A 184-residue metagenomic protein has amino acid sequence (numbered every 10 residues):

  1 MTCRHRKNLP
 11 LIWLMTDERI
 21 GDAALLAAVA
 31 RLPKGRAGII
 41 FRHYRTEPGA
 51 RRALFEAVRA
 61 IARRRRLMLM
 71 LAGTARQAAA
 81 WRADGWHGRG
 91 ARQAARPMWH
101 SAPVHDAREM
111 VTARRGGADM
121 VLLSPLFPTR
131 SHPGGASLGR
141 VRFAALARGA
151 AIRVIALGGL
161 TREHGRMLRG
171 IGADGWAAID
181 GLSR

Functional and structural regions predicted by a protein language model:
M1-W86, A91-P97: N-terminal positively charged helical leader segments and presequences
R4, E18, A23, T129-R130 (+3 more regions): Surface-exposed loop/turn and secondary-structure junction residues enriched for glycine/proline
L14, W86-R96, M120-G134, L157-R184: Glycine-rich phosphate-binding active-site loops on the catalytic face of alpha/beta enzymes
A28, L69-D84, G88, H105-G117 (+2 more regions): Catalytic cores of alpha/beta
E47-P48, H132-A136: Glycine-rich tight-turn/loop motif centered on a GG-T
R52-M70, Q93, M98-A107, A136-A156: Alpha-helix-loop-beta-strand connector modules within alpha/beta enzyme cores
M98-P103, R108-P128: Histidine/lysine/aspartate-rich catalytic loop segments that bind and position anionic ligands
